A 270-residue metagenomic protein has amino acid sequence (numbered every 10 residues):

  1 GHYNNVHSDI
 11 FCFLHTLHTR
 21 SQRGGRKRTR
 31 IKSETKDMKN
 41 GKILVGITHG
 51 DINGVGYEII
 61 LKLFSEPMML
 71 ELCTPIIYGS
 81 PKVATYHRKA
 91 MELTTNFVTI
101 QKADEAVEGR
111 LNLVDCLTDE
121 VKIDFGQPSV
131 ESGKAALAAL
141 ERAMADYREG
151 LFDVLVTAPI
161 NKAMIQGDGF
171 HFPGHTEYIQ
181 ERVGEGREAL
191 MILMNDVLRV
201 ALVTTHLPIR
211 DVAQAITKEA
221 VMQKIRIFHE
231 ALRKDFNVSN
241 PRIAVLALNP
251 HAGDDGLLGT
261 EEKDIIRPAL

Functional and structural regions predicted by a protein language model:
N5-D37: Short, low-complexity, charge-dense intrinsically disordered segments
M38-H175, E219-L270: Contiguous, glycine/small-aliphatic-enriched amphipathic segments in soluble metabolic enzymes
C116-T118, E188-L190, M194-V197: Flexible glycine-/small-residue-enriched beta->alpha junction loops that bind anionic phosphate/pyrophosphate groups
Q166-L190: Glycine/threonine-rich beta-strand-loop-alpha-helix active-site module that forms ligand/phosphate-binding
L193-K224: Ligand-binding beta-strand-loop-alpha-helix segment within the catalytic cores of soluble metabolic enzymes
